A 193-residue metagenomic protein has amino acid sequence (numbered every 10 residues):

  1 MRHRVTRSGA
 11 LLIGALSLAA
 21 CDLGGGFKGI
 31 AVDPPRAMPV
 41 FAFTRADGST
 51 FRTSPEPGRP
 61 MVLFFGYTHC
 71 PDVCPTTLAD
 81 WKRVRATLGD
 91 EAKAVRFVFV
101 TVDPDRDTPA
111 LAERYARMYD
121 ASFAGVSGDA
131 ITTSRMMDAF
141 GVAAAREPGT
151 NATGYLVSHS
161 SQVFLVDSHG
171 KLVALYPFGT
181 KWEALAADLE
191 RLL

Functional and structural regions predicted by a protein language model:
M1-A10: Bacterial N-terminal signal peptides that target proteins for export
S17-A20: C-terminal motif of bacterial Sec signal peptides marking the signal peptidase cleavage site
D22-G25: Bacterial signal peptide processing site
F41-M61, R85: A short beta-strand-turn-helix
S54-W81: Short active-site neighborhood of thiol/selenol oxidoreductases, capturing the structured segment around
V62-L63, F97, V163: Hydrophobic beta-strand anchors of alpha/beta hydrolase catalytic cores
T76-M136: Structural microenvironment flanking redox-active thiols in thiol-disulfide oxidoreductases
T132-D188: Thiol/disulfide oxidoreductase modules built on the thioredoxin-like
